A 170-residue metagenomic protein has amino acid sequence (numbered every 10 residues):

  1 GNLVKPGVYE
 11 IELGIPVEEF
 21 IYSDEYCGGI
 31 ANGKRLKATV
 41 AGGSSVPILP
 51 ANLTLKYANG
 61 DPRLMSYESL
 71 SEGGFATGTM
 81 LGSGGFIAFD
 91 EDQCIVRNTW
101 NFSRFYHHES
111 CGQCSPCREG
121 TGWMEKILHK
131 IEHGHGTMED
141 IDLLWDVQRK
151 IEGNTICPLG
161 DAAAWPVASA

Functional and structural regions predicted by a protein language model:
G1-A170: Redox cofactor-anchoring modules in respiratory/redox and cofactor-processing assemblies
